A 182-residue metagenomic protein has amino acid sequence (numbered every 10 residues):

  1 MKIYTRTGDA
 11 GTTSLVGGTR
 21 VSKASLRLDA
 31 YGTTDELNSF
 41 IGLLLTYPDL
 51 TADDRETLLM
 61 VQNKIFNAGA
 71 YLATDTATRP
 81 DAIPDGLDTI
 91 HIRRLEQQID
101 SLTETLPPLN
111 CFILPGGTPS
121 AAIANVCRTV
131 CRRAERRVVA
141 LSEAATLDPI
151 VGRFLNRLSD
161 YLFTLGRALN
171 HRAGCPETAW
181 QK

Functional and structural regions predicted by a protein language model:
M1-K182: Phosphate/pyrophosphate-binding loop motifs in nucleotide- or prenyl diphosphate-using proteins
